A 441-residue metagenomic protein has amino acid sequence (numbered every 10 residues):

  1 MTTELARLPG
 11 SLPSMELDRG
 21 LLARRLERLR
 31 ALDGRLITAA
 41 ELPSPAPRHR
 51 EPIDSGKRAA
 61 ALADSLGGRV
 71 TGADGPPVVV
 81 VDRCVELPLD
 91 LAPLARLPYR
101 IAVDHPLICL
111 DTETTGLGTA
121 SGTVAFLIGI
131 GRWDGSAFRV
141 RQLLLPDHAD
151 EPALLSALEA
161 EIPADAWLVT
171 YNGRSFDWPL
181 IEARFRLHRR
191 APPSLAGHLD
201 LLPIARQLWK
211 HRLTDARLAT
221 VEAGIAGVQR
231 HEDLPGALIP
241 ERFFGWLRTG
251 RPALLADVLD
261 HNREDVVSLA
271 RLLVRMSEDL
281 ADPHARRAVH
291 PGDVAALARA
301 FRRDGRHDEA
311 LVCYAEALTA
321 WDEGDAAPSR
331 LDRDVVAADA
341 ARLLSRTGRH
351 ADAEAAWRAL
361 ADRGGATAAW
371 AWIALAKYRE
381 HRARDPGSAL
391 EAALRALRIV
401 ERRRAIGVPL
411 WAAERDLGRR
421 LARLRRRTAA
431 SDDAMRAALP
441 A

Functional and structural regions predicted by a protein language model:
M1-D104, L297: N-terminal accessory regions of nucleic-acid-interacting proteins
P98-A164: Conserved RNase H-like, two-metal-ion catalytic cores of nucleic-acid enzymes
F138-G224: Conserved DEDDh/DEDDy metal-dependent 3′-5′ exonuclease domain
L213, L218-A288: Acidic, Mg2+-coordinating catalytic module of metal-dependent nucleases/exonucleases that use a two-metal-ion mechanism
F301, A340, L344, R379-E380 (+1 more regions): Residue at a conserved register position within TPR or TPR-like alpha-solenoid repeats
D304, T347, R382-A383, T428: Structural motif corresponding to the intra-repeat A-B loop/turn of tetratricopeptide repeats
